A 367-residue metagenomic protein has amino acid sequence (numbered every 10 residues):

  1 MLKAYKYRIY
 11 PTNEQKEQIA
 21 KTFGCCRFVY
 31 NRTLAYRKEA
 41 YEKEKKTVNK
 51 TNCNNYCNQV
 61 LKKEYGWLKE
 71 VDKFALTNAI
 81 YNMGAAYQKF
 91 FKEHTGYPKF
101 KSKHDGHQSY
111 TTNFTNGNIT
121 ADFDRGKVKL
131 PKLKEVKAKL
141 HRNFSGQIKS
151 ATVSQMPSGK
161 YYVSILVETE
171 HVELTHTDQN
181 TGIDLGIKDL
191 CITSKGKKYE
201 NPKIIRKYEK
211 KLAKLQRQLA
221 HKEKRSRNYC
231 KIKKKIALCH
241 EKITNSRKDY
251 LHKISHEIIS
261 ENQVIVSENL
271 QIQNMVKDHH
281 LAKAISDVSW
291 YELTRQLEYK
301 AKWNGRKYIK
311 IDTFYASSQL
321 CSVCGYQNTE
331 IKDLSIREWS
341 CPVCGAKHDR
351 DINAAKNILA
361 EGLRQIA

Functional and structural regions predicted by a protein language model:
M1-A367: Nucleic-acid substrate recognition interfaces
